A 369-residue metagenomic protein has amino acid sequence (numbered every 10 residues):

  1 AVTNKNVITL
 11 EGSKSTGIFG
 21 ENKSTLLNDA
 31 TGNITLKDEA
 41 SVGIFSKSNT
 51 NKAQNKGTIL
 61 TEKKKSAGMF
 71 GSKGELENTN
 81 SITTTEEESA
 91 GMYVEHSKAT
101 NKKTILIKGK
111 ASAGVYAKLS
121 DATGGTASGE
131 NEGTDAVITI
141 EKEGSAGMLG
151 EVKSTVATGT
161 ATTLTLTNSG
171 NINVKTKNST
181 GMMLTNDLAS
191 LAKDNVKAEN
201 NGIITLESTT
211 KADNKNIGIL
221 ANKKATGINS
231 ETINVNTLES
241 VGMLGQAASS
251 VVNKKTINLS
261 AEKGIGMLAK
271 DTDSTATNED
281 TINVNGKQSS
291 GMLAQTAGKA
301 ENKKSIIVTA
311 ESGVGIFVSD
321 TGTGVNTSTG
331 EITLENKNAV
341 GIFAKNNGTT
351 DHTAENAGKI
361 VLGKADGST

Functional and structural regions predicted by a protein language model:
A1-S41, F45-S112, Y116-S179, M183-S240 (+5 more regions): Surface-exposed loop/turn motifs in large extracellular/passenger domains
